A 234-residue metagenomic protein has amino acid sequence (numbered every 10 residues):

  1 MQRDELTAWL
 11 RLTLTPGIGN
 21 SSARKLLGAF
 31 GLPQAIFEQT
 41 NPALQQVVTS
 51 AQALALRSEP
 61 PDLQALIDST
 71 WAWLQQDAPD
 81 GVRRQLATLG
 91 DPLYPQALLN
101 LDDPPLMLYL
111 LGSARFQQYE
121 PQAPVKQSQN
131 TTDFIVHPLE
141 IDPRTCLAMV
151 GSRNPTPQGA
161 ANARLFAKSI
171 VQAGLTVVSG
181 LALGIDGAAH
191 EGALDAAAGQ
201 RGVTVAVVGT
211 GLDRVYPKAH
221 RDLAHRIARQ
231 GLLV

Functional and structural regions predicted by a protein language model:
M1-E5, L89-V234: Glycine-biased, small-residue-rich flexible motifs in mid-sequence functional cores and linkers
M1-P92, Q129-N130: Short, small/acidic-rich helices and loops at N termini and domain boundaries of DNA replication/processing enzymes
